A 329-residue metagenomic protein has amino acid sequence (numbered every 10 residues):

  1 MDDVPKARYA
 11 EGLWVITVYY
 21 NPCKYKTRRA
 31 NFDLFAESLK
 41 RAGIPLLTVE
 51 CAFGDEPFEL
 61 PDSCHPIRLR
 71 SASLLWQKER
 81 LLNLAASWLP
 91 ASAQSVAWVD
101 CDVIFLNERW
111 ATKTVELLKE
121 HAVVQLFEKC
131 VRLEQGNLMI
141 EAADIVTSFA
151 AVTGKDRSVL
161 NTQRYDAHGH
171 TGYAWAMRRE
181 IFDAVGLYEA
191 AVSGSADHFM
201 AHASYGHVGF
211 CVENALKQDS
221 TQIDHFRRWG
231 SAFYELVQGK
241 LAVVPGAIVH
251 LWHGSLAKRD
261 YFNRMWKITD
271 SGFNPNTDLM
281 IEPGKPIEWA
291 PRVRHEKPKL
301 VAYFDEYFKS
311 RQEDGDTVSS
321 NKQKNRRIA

Functional and structural regions predicted by a protein language model:
M1-F35, A191-A329: C-terminal catalytic/acceptor-binding lobe
E11-T17, A36-L39, I44-T48, A85: Hydrophobic targeting segments
Y19, N31, S38-A42, V49-E59 (+1 more regions): A conserved acidic beta->alpha catalytic loop
K24-K26, G54-E59, L133-E134: Short, charged/polar "capping" segments at the starts of alpha-helices and the immediately preceding loops
V49, V124-K129, V244, L251: Short glycine/serine/threonine-enriched helix-capping/active-site loop that flanks the nucleotide-sugar donor pocket
E50-A93: Active-site-proximal specificity loops/subdomain of glycosyltransferases
A93-L106: Short beta-strand-to-loop acidic/aromatic patch adjacent to the donor-nucleotide binding site
L106-G206, D224: Conserved catalytic core of nucleotide-sugar-dependent glycosyltransferases
